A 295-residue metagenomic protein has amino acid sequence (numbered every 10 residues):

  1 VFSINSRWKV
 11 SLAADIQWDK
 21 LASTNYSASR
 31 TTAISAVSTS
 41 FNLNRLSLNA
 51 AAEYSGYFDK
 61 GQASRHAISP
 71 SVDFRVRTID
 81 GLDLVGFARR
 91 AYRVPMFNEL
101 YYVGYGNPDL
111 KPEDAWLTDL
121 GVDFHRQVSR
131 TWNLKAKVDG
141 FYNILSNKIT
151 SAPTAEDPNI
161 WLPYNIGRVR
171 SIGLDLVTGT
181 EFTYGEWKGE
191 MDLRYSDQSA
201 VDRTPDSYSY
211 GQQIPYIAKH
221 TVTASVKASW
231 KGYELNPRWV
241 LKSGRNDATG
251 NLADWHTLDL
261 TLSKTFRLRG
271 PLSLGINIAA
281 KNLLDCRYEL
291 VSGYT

Functional and structural regions predicted by a protein language model:
V1, K20-S27, Y54-Q62, Y102-L110 (+5 more regions): Extracellular loop and loop/strand-boundary signature of outer-membrane beta-barrel proteins
V1-S64, K137-G140, G173-T180, K188-R194: Face-selective signature of the C-terminal outer-membrane beta-barrel domain
F2-S6, T39-L43, H66, F74-T78 (+8 more regions): Residue-level signature of outer-membrane beta-barrel architecture
S6-R7, S11, N42-R45, N133-I144 (+1 more regions): Gram-negative outer-membrane beta-barrel transporters
I16-A22, L43-R45, A52-K60, A88-V94 (+9 more regions): Transmembrane beta-strands of outer-membrane beta-barrel pores
S27-A33, S64-I68, D114-T118, W132 (+4 more regions): Residues that define the transmembrane beta-barrel architecture of outer-membrane proteins
R75, D83-F87, L117-D119, F124 (+3 more regions): Conserved C-terminal beta-signal and adjacent last beta-strands/turns of outer-membrane beta-barrel proteins
R77, D83-V85, E113-I172, V177-G179: Membrane-embedded beta-barrel scaffold of Gram-negative outer-membrane proteins
